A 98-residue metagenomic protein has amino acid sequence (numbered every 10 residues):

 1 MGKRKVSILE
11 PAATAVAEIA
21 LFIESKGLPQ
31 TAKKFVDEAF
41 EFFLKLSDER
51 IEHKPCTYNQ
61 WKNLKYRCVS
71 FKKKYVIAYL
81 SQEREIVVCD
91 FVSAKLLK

Functional and structural regions predicted by a protein language model:
M1-K65: Basic, Lys/Arg-enriched alpha-helical interface segments
K26, F71-K98: Enriched for short, Lys/Arg-rich terminal
W61-K62, S70-K72: Short solvent-exposed loop/turn micro-motifs enriched in small/polar/acidic residues
